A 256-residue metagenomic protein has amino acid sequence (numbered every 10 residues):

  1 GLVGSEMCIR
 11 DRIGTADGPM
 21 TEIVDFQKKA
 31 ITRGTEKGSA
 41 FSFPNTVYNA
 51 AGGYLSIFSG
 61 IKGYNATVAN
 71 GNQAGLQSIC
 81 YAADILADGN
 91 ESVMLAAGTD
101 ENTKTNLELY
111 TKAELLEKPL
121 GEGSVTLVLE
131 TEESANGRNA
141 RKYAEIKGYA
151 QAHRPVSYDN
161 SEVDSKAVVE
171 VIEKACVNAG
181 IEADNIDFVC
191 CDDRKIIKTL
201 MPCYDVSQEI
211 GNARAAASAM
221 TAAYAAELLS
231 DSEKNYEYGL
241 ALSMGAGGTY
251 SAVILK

Functional and structural regions predicted by a protein language model:
G1-I9: Single conserved hydrophobic/aromatic residue that forms the stacking wall/gate of nucleotide- or nucleobase-binding
S5, A74, S78, A167 (+4 more regions): Stable alpha-helical structural segments in soluble proteins, enriched in small hydrophobic residues
R10-G14, N185-D192: Short glycine-rich phosphate-binding loop at a beta-alpha junction
R12-T15, A69, M94-D100, A241-G245 (+1 more regions): Short beta-strand segments
G18-C80, L116-L120, I196-A223: Conserved catalytic cysteine-centered active-site region of acyl-thioester-dependent Claisen-condensing enzymes
G52, S78-L86, V128-L129, I172 (+1 more regions): Buried hydrophobic packing segments
N90-K112, Q151-V163, C190-I196, C203-Y236 (+1 more regions): Acyl-CoA/ACP chain-elongation machinery
E108-I181, D187-F188, Y236, M244-K256: Condensing-enzyme catalytic core mediating Claisen C-C bond formation in acyl metabolism
